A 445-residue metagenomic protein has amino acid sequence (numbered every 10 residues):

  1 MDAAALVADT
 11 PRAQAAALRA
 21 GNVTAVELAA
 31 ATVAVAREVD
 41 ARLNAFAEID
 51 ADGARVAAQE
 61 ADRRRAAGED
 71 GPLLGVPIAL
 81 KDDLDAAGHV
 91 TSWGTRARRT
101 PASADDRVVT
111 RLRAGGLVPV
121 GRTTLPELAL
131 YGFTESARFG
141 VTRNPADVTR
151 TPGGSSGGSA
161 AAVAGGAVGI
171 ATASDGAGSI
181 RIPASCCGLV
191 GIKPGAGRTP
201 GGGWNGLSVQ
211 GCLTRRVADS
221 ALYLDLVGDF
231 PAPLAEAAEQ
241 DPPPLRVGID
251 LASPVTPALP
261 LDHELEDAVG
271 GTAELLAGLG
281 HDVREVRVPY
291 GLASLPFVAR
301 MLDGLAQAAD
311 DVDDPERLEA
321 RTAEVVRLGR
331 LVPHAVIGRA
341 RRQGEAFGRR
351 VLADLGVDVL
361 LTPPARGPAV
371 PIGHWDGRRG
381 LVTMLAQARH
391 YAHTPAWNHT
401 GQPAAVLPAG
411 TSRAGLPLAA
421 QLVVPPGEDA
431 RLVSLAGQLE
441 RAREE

Functional and structural regions predicted by a protein language model:
M1-D50, R55, E274-G280, E444-E445: An N-terminal boundary/leader segment
A15-A16, V109, S253, D311-H399: Serine-dependent amide/ester hydrolase catalytic core
A25-A30, Q59, D106, H263-R287 (+2 more regions): Acyltransferase
A54-V56, R64-A137: Acidic/His- and Gly-rich active-site-bordering loop/insert found across diverse amide/peptide-bond hydrolases
A61-P77, D219, Q240-G248: Immediate post-signal peptide segment of exported/extracytoplasmic ligand-binding proteins
L73-W93, P244-D250, L302-R349, P363 (+2 more regions): Short helix-loop capping/hinge segments that flank enzyme active sites or metal/cofactor-binding pockets
D105-L224, P403-G410, L416-A419: Short glycine/serine-rich loop segments
V190-D267, G271, R443-E445: A short helix-breaking turn/cap at a secondary-structure junction
